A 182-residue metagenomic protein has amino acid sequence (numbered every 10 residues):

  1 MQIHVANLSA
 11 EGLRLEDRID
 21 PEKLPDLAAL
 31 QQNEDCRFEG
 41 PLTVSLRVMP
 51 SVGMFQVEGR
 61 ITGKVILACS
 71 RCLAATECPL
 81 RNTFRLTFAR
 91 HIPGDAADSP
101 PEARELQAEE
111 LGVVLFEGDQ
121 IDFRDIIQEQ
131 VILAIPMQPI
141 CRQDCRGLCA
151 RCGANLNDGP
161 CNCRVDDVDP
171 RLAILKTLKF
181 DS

Functional and structural regions predicted by a protein language model:
M1-S182: Structured interface patches
